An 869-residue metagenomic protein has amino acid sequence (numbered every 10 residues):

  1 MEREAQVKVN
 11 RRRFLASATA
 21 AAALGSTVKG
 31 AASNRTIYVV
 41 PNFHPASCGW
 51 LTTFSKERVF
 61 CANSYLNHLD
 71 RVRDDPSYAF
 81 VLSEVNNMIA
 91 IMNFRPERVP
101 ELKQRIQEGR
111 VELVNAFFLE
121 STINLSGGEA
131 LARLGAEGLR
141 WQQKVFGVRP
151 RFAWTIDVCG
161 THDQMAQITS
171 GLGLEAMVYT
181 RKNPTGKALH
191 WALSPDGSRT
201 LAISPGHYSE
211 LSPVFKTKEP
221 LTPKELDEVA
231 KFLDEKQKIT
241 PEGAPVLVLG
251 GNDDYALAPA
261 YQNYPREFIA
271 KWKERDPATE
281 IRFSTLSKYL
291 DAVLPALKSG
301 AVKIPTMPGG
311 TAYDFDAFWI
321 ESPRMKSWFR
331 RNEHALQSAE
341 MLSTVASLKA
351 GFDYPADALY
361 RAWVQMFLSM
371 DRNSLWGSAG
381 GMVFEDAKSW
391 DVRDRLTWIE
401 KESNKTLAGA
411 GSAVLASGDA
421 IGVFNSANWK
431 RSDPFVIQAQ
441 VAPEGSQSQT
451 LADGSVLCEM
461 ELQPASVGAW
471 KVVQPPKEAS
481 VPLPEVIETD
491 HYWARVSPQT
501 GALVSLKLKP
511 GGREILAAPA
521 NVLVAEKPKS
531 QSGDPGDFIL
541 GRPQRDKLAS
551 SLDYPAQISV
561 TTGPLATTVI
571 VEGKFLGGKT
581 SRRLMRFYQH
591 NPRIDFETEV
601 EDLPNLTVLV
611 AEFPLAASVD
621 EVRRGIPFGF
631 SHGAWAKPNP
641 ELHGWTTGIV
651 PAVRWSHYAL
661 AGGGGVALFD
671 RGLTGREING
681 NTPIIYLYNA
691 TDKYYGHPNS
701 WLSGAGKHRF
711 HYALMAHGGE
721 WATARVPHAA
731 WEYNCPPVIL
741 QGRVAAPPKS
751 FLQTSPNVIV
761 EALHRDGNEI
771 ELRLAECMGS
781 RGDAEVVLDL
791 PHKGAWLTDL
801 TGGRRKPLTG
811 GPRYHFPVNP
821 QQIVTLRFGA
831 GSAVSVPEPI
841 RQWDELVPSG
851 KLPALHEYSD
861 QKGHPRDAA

Functional and structural regions predicted by a protein language model:
E2-A21: N-terminal secretory signal peptides and thylakoid transit peptides that target proteins across membranes
E4, S26-T36: C-terminal segment of N-terminal export signals and the immediately downstream linker at the start of the mature
A32-R133, W141-K144: N-terminal catalytic cores of secreted or lumenal carbohydrate-active enzymes
V39, H44, C48-W50, T200 (+5 more regions): Catalytic grooves of carbohydrate-active enzymes
N67, F94-K103, P184-P195, P223-K236: Alpha-helical scaffolding within the catalytic cores of extracellular/periplasmic polymer-degrading hydrolases
P100-L113, S170-T185, P195-S198: Acidic, His- and aromatic-enriched active-site or binding-groove loops in soluble protein domains that engage sugars
L131-Q164, I168-G171, A230-G250: CE4/NodB-like, metal-dependent polysaccharide N-deacetylase domain that modifies extracellular/periplasmic N-acetylated
M165-S170, S204, K216-E225, K231-L233 (+6 more regions): C-terminal (or distal) subdomains of carbohydrate-active enzymes
